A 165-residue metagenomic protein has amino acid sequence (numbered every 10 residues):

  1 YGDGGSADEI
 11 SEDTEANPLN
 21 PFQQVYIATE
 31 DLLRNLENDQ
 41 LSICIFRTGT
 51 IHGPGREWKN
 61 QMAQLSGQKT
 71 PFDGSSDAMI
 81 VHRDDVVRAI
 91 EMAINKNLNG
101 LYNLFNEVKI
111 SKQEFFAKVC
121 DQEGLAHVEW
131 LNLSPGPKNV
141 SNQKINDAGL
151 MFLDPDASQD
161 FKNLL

Functional and structural regions predicted by a protein language model:
S6, I27, D39-L41, I51-A63 (+1 more regions): Glycine/proline-rich active-site loop of Rossmann-fold NAD(P)-dependent oxidoreductases
S6-I45: Catalytic helix-loop patch of NAD(P)-dependent Rossmann-fold dehydrogenases
L19-Q23, G49-R56, F72-D84: Glycine-rich "substrate-gating" loop/helix at the edge of Rossmann-like oxidoreductase active sites
Q24, A78-D84, I110, V140 (+1 more regions): Residue-level signal for the nucleotide or nucleotide-sugar donor/cofactor binding architecture
L33, K144-N146: Structural element of the ATP-grasp superfamily
N60-T70, S75-Y102: Alpha-helical substrate-binding/gating segment
V87-S141: Mid/C-terminal beta-alpha module of Rossmann-like enzyme folds, strongest in SDR-family dehydrogenases/epimerases
D156-L165: Amphipathic terminal alpha-helices
